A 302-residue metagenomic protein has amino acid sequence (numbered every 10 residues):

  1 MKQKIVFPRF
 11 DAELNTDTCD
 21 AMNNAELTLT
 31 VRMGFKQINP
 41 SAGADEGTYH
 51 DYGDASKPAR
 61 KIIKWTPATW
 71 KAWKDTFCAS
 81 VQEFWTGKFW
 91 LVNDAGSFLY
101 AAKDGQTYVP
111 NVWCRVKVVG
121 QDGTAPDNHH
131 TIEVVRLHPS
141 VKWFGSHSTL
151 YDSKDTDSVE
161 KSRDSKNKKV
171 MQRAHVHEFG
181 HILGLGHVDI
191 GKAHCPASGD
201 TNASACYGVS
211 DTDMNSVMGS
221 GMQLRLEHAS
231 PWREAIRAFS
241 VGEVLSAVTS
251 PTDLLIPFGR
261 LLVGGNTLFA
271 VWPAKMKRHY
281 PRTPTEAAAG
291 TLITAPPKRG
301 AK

Functional and structural regions predicted by a protein language model:
K2, V6, F10-T30, F35-R115: Zn2+-dependent metallopeptidase catalytic core
K4-V6, D17-C19, N23-A25, F144 (+3 more regions): Residue-level detector of intrinsically disordered/flexible regions characterized by low predicted structural confidence
D20-A25, G123-N128, G208-D213: Extracellular/periplasmic catalytic domains that process cell-envelope and extracellular macromolecules
E26-I63, N128-K169, D213-Q223: Active-site scaffold of zinc-dependent metalloenzymes
K71-A203: Metzincin-family zinc-dependent endopeptidase catalytic domain
S162-T285: The catalytic-center signature of Zn2+-dependent metalloproteases
H279-K302: Long, low-complexity, intrinsically disordered segments
